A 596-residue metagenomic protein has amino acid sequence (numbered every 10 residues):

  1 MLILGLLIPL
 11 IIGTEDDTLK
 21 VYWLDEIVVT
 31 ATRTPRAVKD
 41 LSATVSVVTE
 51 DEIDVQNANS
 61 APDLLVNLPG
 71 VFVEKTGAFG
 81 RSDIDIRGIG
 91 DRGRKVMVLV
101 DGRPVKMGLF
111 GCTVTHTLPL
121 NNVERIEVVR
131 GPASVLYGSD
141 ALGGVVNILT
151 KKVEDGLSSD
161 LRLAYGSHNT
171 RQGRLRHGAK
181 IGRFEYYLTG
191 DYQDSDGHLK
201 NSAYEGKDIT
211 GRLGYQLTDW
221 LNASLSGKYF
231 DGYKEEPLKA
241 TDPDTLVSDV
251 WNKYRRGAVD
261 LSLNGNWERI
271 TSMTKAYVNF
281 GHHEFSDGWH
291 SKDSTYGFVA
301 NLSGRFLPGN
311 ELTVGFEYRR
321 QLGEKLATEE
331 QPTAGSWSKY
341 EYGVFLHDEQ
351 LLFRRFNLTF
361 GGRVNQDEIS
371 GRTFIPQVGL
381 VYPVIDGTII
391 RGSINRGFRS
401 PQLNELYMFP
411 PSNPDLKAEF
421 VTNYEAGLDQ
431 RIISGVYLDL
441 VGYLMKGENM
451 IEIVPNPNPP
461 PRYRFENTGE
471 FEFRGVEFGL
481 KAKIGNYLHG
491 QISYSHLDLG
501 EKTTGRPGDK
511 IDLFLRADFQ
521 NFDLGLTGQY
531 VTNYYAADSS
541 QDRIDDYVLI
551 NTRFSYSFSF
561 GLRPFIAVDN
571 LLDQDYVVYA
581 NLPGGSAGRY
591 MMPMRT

Functional and structural regions predicted by a protein language model:
A61-L64, S82-R87, L99-D101, T113-P119 (+4 more regions): N-terminal periplasmic accessory domains that precede and gate Gram-negative outer-membrane beta-barrel machines
P62, V66-R103, M107: Extracytoplasmic beta-strand/coil segments of soluble accessory domains associated with Gram-negative outer-membrane
K95, R103-R130, P410: Short acidic/polar hinge/loop motifs at secondary-structure boundaries that mediate gating or recognition
S195-G206, Q216, L221-T295, M594: Flexible loop and strand-edge segments within Gram-negative outer membrane beta-barrel domains
Q216-L217, T504-T596: Conserved C-terminal beta-signal and adjacent last beta-strands/turns of outer-membrane beta-barrel proteins
T218, L263, L307-E311, E317 (+5 more regions): Structural signature of Gram-negative outer-membrane beta-barrels, strongest in the C-terminal barrel of TonB-dependent
T241-N266, P383, I389, S393-E448 (+4 more regions): Outer-membrane beta-barrel signature, preferentially recognizing the C-terminal barrel domain of Gram-negative
L351-R355, Y443-K446, E466-A537, A567: Gram-negative outer-membrane beta-barrel transporters
